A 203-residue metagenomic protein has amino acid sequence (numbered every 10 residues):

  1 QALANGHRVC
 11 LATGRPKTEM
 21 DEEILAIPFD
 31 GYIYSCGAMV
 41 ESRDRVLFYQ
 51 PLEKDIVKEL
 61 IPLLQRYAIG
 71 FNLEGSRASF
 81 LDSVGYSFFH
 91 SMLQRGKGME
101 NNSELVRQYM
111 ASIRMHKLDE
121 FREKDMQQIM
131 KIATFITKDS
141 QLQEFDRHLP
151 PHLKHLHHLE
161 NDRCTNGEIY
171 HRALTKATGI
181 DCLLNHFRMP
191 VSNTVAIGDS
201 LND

Functional and structural regions predicted by a protein language model:
Q1-N5, D21-L25, D55-R66, Q143-P151 (+2 more regions): Replace "anionic and nucleotidyl ligands
L3-K97: Active-site phosphate-binding/coordination module
E74-I197, L201-N202: Conserved acidic, metal-coordinating active-site core of Asp-based, Mg2+-dependent phosphoryl-transfer enzymes
